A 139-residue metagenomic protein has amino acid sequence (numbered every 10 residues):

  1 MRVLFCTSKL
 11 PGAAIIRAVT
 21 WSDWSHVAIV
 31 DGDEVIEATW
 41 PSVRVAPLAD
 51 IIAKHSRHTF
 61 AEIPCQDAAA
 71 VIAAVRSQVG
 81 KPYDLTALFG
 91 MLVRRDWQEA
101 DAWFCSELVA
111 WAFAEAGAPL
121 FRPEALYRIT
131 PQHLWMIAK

Functional and structural regions predicted by a protein language model:
L4-I63, L88-A100: Glycine-rich catalytic cores of cysteine/serine-nucleophile enzymes that process amide/ester linkages in cell-envelope
A14-I15, A70-A74, H133: Exposed alpha-helical structural elements
R44-L48, D67-V71, C105: Amphipathic alpha-helical interface surfaces
I51, A74-Q78, I137: Residues that form generic nucleotide/phosphate-binding pockets
P64-A87: A structural motif
G90-K139: Activation targets extended, charge/polar-rich intrinsically disordered C-terminal tails
